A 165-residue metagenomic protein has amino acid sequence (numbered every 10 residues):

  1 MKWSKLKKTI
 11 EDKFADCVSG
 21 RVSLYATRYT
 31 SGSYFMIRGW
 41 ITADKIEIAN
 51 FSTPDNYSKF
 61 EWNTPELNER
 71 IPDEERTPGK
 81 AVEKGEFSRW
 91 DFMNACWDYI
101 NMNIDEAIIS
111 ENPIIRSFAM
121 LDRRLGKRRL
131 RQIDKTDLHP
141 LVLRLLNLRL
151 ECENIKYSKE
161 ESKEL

Functional and structural regions predicted by a protein language model:
M1-L165: Alpha-helical scaffold segments
